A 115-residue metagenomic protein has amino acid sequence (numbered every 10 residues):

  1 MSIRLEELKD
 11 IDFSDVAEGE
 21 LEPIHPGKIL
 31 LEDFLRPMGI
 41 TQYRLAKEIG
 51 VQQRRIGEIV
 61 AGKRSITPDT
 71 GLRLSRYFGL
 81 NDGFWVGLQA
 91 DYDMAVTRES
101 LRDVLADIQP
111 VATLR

Functional and structural regions predicted by a protein language model:
M1-D33, P37-M38, D103, D107-Q109 (+1 more regions): N-terminal flexible/basic segments that precede or flank functional cores
L31, Q42, G71: Generic structural marker for isolated residues within well-ordered, non-membrane alpha-helices of soluble domains
G39-E58: Short alpha-helical DNA-recognition segment
G50, A61, A90: Residue-level detection of the helix-turn-helix DNA-binding "recognition helix"
K63-R76: Short, basic-rich loop-to-helix N-cap that marks the start of a DNA-contacting helix
G87-R115: Short, charged recognition helix plus adjacent turn of helix-turn-helix-like nucleic-acid-binding domains
